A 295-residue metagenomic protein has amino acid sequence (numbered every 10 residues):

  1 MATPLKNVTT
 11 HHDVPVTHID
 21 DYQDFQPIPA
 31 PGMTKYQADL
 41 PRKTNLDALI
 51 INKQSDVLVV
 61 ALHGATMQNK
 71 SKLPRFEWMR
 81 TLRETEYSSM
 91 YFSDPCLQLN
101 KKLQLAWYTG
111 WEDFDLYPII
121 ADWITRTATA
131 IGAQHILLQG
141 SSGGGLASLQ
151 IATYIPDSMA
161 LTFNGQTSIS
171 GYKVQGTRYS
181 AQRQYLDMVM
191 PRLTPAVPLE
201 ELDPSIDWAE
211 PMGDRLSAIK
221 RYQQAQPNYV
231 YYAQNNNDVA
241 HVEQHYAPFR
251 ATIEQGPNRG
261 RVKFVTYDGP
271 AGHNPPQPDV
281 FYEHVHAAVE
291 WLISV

Functional and structural regions predicted by a protein language model:
M1-D56: A domain-start/cap signature at the N-terminus of enzymes
V16, Q37-K101, Y232: Short, surface-exposed "cap/lid" segments of acyl-processing enzymes
W107-A130: Alpha/beta-hydrolase active-site loop
I131-S142: Alpha/beta-hydrolase fold nucleophile elbow
G140-A152: Glycine-rich nucleophile elbow surrounding the catalytic serine of serine-hydrolase chemistry
Q150-A160: Conserved hydrolase catalytic core segment
T162-K173: Active-site nucleophile loop of the alpha/beta-hydrolase fold
T177-T266, A271-H286: The feature captures the conserved acid-bearing segment of alpha/beta-hydrolase catalytic domains
